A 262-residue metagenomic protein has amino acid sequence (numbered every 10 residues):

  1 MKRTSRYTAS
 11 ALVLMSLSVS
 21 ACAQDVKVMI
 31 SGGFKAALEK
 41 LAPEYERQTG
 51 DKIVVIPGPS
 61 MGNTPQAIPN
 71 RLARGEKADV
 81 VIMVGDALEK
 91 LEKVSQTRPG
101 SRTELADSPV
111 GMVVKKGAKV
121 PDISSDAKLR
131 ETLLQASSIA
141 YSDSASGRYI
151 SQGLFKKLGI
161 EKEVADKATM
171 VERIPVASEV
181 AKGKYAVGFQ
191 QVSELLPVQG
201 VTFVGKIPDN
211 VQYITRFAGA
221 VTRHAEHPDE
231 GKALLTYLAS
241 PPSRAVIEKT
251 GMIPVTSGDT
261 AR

Functional and structural regions predicted by a protein language model:
M1-A11: Bacterial N-terminal signal peptides that target proteins for export
S16-A23: N-terminal signal peptide c-region/cleavage motif recognized by signal peptidases
A23-Q66, N70-K77, D86, K90-V94 (+3 more regions): Exported/periplasmic ABC-transporter solute-binding proteins
I82: Phosphate-/polyanion-interacting regions in eukaryotic proteins
